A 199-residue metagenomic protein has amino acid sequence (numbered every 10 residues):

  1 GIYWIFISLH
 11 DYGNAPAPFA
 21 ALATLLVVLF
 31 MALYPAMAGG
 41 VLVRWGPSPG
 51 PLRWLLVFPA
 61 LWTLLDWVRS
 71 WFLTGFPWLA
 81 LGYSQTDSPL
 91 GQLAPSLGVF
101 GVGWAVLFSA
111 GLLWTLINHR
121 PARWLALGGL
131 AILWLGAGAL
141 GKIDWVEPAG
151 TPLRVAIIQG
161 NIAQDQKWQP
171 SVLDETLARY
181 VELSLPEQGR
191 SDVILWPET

Functional and structural regions predicted by a protein language model:
G1-S8, V193-T199: Short intrinsically disordered, low-complexity coil segments enriched in acidic
I2-D144, A178: Membrane-embedded alpha-helical bundles of multi-pass enzymes that act on lipidic or dolichyl-linked glycan substrates
G141-T199: Soluble catalytic regions of membrane-associated enzymes that act on cell-envelope and secretory-pathway components
